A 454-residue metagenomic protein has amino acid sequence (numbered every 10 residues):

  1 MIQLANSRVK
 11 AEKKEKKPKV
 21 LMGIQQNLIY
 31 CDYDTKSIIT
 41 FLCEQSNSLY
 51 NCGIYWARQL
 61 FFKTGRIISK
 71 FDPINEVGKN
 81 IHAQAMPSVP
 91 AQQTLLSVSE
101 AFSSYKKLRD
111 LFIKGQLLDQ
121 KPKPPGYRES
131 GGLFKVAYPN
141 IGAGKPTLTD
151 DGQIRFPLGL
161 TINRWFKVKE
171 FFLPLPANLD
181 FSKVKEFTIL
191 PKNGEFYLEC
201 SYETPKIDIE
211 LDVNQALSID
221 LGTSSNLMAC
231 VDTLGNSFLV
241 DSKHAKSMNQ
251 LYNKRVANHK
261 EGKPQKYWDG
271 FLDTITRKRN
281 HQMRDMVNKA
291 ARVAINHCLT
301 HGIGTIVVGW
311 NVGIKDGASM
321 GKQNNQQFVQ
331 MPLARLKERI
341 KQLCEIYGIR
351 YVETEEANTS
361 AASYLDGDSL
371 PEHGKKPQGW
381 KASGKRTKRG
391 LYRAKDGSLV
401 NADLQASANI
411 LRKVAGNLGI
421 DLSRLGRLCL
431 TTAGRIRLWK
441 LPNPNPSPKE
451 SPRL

Functional and structural regions predicted by a protein language model:
M1-L454: Nucleic-acid substrate recognition interfaces
